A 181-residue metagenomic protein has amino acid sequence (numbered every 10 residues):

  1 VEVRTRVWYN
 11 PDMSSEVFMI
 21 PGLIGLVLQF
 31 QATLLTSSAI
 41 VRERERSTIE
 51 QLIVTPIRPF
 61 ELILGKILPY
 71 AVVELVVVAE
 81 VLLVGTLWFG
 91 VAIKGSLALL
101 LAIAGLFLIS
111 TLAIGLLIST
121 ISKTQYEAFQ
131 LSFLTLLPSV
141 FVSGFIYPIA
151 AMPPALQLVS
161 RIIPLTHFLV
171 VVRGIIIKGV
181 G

Functional and structural regions predicted by a protein language model:
V1-L100, I121, E127-Q130, A151 (+1 more regions): Transmembrane helix-boundary elements of multi-pass transport/secretion proteins, especially ABC-type permease modules
Y9-D12, A92, S143-G181: Membrane-interfacial helix-loop-helix junctions in multi-pass membrane proteins
G25, L106, Y126, Q157-S160: Alpha-helical transmembrane segments of integral membrane proteins, emphasizing hydrophobic/aromatic residues
L26, F30-Q31, R42, E74 (+5 more regions): Transmembrane alpha-helical core positions of polytopic small-molecule transporters
K66, S122, F133, I163 (+1 more regions): Active-site proximal loops enriched in glycine and acidic residues that flank catalytic Cys/His/Asp and coordinate
L100-S122, V140-S143: Hydrophobic alpha-helical transmembrane segments of polytopic membrane proteins
Y126-S143: Pore- or pathway-lining transmembrane helices of multi-pass membrane proteins that form conduits for solutes/ions
